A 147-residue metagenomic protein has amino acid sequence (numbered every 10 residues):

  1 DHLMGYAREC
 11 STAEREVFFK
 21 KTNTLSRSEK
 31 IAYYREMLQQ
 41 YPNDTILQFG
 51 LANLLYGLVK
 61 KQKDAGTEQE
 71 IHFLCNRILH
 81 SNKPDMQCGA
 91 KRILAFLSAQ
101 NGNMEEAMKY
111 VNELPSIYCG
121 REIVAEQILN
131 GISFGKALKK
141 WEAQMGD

Functional and structural regions predicted by a protein language model:
D1-T12: Basic, Lys/Arg-rich alpha-helical nucleic-acid-recognition elements, primarily the DNA-binding modules of transcription
K21-D147: Extended amphipathic alpha-helical coiled-coil/heptad-repeat regions
